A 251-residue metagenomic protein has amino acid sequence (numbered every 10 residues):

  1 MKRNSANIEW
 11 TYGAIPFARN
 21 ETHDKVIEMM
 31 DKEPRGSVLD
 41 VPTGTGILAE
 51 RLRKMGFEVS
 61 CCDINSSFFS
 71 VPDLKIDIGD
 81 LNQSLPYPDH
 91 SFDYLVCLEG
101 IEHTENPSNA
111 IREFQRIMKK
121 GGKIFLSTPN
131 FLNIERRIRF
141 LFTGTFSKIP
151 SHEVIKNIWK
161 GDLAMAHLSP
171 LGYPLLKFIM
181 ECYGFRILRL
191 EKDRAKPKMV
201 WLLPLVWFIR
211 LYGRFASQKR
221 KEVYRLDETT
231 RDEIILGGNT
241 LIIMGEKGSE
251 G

Functional and structural regions predicted by a protein language model:
M1-R3, G248-G251: Short, Lys/Arg-enriched, disordered terminal segments
N4-A6, C97: Generic detection of intrinsically disordered/low-complexity segments and helix-coil linkers/edges
A6-E21, K25, I47, R51 (+3 more regions): S-adenosyl-L-methionine-dependent methyltransferase catalytic module, highlighting the catalytic core
D24-F140, L241-K247: Conserved SAM-binding loop
